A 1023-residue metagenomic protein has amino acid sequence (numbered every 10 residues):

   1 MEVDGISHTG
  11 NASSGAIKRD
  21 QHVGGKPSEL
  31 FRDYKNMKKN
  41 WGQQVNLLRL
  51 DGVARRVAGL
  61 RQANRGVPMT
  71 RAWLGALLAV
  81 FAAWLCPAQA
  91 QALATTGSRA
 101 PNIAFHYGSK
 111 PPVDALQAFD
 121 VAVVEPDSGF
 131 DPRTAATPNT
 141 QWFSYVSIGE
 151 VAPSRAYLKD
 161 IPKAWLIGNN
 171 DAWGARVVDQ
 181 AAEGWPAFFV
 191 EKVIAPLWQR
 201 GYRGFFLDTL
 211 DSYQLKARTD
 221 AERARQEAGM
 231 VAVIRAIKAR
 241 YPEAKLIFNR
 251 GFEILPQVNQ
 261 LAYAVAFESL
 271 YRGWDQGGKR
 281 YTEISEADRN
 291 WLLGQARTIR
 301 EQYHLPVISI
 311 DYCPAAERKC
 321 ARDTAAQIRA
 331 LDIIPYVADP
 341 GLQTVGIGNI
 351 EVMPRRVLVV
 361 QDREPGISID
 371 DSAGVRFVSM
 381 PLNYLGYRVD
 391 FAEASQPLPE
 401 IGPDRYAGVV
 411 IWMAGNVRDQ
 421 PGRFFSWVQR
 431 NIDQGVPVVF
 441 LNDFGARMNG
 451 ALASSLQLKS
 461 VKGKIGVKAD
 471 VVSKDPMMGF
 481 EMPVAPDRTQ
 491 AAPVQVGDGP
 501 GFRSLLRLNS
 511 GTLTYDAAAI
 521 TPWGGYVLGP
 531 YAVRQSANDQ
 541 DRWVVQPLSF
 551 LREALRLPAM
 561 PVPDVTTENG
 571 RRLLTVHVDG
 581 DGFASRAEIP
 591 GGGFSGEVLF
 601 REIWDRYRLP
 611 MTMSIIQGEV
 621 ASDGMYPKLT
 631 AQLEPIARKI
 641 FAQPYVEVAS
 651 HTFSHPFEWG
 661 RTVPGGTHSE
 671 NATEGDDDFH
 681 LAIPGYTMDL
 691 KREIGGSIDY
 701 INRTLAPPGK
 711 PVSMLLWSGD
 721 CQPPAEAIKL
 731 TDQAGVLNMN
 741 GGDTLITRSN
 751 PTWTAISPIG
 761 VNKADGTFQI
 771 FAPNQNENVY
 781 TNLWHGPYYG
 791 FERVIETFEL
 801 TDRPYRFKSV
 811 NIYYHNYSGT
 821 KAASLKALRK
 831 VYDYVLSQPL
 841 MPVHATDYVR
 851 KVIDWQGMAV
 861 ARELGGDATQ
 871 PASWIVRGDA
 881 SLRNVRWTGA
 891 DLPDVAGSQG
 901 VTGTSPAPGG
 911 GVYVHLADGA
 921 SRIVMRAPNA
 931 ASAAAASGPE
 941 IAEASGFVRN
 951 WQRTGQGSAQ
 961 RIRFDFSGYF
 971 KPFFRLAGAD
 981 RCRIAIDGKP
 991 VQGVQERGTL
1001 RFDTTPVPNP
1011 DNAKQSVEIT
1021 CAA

Functional and structural regions predicted by a protein language model:
H106-D120, D127, I367-M448: Helical hinge/lid and interdomain linker segments adjacent to catalytic or ligand-binding clefts that mediate domain
G149, D539-Y645, E693, I698-D720 (+1 more regions): Active-site beta->alpha N-cap acidic-glycine motif
G168-Q180, Q434, L441, G445-S454 (+5 more regions): Metal-dependent polysaccharide deacetylase catalytic core of the NodB/CE4 family, i.e., the active-site-bearing domain
R300-P314, A559-E588, W604, P684 (+5 more regions): Catalytic grooves of carbohydrate-active enzymes
I334-E351, R388-L398, A554-G570, D605-Q617 (+4 more regions): C-terminal domain-boundary segment and adjacent tail
Q343, F440, A446, P839-A1023: Non-catalytic C-terminal accessory domains or segments of carbohydrate-active enzymes
G346-R405, G570, S595-Y607, M613: Aromatic-Pro/Gly-enriched surface loop or interdomain linker that acts as a lid/target-recognition segment
V417-D487, A491-P493: A glycine-rich, often tryptophan-bearing local segment used as a flexible ligand/cofactor-contacting loop or short
